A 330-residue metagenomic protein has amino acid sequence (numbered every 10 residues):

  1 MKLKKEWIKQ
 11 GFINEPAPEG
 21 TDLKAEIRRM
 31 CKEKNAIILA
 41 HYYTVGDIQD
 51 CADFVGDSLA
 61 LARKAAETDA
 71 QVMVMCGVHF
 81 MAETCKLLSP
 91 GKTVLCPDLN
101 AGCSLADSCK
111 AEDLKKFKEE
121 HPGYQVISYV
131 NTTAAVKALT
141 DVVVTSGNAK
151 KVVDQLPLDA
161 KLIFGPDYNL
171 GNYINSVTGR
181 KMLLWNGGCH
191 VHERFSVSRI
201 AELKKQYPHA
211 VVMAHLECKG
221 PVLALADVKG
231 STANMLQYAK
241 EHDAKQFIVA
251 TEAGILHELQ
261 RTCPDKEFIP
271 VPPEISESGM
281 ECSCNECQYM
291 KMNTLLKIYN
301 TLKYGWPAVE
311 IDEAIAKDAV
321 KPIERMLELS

Functional and structural regions predicted by a protein language model:
M1-G230, N234-V249, L256, R261-V271 (+1 more regions): Active-site loop-to-helix "anion-binding N-cap" substructures in soluble metabolic enzymes
